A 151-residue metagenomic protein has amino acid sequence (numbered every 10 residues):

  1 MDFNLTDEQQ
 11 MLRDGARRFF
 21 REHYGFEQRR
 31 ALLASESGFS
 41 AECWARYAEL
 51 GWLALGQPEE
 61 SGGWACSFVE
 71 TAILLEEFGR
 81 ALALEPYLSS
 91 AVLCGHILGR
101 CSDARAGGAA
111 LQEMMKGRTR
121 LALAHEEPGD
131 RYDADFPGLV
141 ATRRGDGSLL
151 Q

Functional and structural regions predicted by a protein language model:
M1-E8: Intrinsic disorder at enzyme termini
Q9, F20, L74: Residue-level signal for inorganic ion chemistry
Q10, S37-A41, L88-G95: An alpha-helix initiation/capping motif
F19-H23, L121: Short alpha-helical functional segments enriched in proximate histidine and acidic residues
E27-L50: Short secondary-structure junction/hinge motifs that connect adjacent elements
E49-G108, Q112, K116-G117: Internal helix-loop-helix
G63-W64, A104-Q151: Glycine-rich, Trp-frequent "lid" loop and neighboring beta-strands that shape and gate the flavin cofactor pocket
